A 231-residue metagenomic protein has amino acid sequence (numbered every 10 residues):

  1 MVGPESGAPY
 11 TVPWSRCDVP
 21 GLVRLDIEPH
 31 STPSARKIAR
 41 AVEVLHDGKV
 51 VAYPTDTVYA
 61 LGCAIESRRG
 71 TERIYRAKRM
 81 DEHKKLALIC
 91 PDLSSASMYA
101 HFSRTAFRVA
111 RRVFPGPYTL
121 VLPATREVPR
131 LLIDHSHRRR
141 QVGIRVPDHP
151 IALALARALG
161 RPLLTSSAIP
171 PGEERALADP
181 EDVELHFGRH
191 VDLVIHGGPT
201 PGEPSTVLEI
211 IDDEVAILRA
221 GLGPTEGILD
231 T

Functional and structural regions predicted by a protein language model:
M1-V19: N-terminal amphipathic/basic-hydrophobic helices that include classical n-h-c signal peptides and signal-anchor
P13-T231: Active-site-adjacent structural elements in enzyme catalytic cores
